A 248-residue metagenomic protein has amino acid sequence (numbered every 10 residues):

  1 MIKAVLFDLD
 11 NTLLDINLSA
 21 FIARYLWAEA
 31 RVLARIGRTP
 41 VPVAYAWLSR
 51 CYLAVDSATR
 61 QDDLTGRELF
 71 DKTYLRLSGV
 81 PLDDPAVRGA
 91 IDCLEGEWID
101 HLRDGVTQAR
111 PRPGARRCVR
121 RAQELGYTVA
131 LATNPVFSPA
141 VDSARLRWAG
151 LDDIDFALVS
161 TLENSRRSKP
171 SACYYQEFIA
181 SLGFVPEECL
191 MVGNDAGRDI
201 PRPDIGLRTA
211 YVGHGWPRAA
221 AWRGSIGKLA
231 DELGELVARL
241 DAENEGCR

Functional and structural regions predicted by a protein language model:
M1-V5, R116, R120, V136-F137 (+1 more regions): Asp-based, Mg2+/Mn2+-dependent phosphohydrolase catalytic module
M1-W47: Active-site neighborhood of HAD-like aspartate-dependent phosphohydrolases
T12-L18, D56-R60, T128-A130: A ubiquitous short alpha-helical element
L18-F21, Y25, P111, V141-A144 (+1 more regions): Residues at alpha-helix caps and immediate loop-helix transition turns in enzyme cores, especially N- and C-cap
I22-R31, Y45, S49, R67-L75 (+2 more regions): An amphipathic alpha-helix signature
P42-V43, L48-I99: A metal-dependent, Asp-based hydrolase signature
L64-T65, G89, I99-A130: Short, acidic loop-to-helix structural element flanking the phosphoryl-transfer center in phosphate-processing enzymes
A132-N134: A cross-family glycoside hydrolase active-site/sugar-binding cleft signature
